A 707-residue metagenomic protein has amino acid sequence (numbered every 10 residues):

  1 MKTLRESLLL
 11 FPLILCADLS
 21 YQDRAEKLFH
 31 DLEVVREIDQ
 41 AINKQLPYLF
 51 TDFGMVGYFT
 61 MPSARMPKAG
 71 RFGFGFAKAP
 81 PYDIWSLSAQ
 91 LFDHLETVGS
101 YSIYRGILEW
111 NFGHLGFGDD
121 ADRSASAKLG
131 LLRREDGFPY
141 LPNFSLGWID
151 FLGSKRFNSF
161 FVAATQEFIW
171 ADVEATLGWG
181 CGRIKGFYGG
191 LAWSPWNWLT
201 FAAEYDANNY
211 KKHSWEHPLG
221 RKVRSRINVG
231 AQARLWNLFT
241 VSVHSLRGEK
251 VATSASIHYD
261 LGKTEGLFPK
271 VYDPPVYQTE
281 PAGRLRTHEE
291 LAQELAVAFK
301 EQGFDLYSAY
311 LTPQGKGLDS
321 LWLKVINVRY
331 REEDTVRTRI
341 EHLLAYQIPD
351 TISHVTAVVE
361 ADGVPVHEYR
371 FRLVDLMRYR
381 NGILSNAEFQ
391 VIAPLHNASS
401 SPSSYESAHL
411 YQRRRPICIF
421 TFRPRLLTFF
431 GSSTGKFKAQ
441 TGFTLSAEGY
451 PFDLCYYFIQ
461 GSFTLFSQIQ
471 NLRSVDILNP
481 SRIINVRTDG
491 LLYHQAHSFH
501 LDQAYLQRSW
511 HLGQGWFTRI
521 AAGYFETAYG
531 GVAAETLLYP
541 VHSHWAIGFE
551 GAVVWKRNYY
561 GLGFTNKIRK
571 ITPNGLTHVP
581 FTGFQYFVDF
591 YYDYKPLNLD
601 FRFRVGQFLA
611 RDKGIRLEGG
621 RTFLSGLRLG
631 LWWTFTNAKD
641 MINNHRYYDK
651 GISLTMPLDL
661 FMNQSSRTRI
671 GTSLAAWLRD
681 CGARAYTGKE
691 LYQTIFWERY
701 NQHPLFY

Functional and structural regions predicted by a protein language model:
K2-L10, W545: Sec-dependent signal peptide recognition, specifically the positively charged N-region followed immediately by
L10-D18: Hydrophobic h-region of N-terminal signal peptides that target proteins for export in Gram-negative bacteria
D18-L152, F168-W170, P195-L199, E204 (+11 more regions): Transmembrane beta-barrel domains of Gram-negative outer membranes and organellar outer membranes
L19-I42, H213-W215, Q232-L311, G317 (+7 more regions): Flexible, glycine-rich linker and terminal segments associated with outer-membrane beta-barrel/transport systems
A64-A69, L132-P142, I169-V173, W198 (+9 more regions): Short loop/turn motifs that connect adjacent beta-strands in outer-membrane beta-barrel proteins
G73-G75, S86, E96-V98, S126 (+19 more regions): Residue-level detector of the transmembrane beta-barrel scaffold of outer-membrane proteins
Y104-S126, G130, E135-G137, G147-F151 (+12 more regions): Outer-membrane beta-barrel translocator/channel fold
V271-P275, V374-Y379, I383-E388, P394-N397 (+16 more regions): Gram-negative and organellar
